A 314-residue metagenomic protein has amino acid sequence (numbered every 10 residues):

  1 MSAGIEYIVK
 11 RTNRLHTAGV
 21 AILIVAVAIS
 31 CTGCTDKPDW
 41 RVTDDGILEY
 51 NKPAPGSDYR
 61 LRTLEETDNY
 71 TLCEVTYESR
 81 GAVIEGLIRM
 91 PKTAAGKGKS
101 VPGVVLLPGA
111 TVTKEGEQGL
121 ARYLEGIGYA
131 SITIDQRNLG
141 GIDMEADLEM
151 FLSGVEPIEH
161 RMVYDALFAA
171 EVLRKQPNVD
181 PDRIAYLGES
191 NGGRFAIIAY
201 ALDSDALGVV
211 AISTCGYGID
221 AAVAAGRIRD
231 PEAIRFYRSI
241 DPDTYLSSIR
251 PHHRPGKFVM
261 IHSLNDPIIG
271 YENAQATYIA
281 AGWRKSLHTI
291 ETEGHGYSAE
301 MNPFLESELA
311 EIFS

Functional and structural regions predicted by a protein language model:
M1-K37: Secretory targeting signatures
P53-G98: N-terminal cap/lid segment of alpha/beta-hydrolase-fold proteins
G98-G109: Short beta-strand element of the alpha/beta-hydrolase
T111-Y164, A221-R227: Cap/lid segment of the alpha/beta-hydrolase catalytic domain
S153-V155, T214-P242: A catalytic-pocket lid/entrance helix-loop region that shapes and gates access to the active site across common
L167-I228: Primarily recognizes the serine-hydrolase "nucleophile elbow" in alpha/beta-hydrolase and SGNH/GDSL folds
P231-A280: The feature captures the conserved acid-bearing segment of alpha/beta-hydrolase catalytic domains
Q275-S314: C-terminal catalytic histidine-bearing segment of alpha/beta-hydrolase fold enzymes
